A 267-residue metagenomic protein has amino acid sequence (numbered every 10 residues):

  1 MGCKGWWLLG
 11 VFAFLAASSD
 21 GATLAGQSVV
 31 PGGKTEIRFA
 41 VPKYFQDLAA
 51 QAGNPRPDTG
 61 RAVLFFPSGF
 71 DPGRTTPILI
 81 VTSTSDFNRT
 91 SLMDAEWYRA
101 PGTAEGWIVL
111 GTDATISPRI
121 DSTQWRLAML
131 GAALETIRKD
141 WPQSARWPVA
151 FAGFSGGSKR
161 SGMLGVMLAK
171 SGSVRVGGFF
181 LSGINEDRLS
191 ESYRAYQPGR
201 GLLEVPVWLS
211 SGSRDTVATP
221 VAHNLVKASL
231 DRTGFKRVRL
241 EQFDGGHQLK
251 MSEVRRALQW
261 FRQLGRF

Functional and structural regions predicted by a protein language model:
L8-A16: Bacterial N-terminal signal peptides
S19-T76, L168, L225-A228, V238 (+1 more regions): A domain-start/cap signature at the N-terminus of enzymes
S68-T75, I120-G156, A169-K170: Gly/Ser-rich "nucleophile elbow"/oxyanion-hole loop immediately N-terminal to the catalytic nucleophile in hydrolases
I78, T84-A133: Active-site machinery of serine-nucleophile hydrolases
T82-D86, R138, F154, S161 (+4 more regions): Cell-envelope and extracellular/periplasmic
W147-G201: Primarily recognizes the serine-hydrolase "nucleophile elbow" in alpha/beta-hydrolase and SGNH/GDSL folds
G183-V254: The feature captures the conserved acid-bearing segment of alpha/beta-hydrolase catalytic domains
V254-F267: Catalytic active-site module of serine/aspartate enzymes centered on a nucleophile-bearing elbow/loop
